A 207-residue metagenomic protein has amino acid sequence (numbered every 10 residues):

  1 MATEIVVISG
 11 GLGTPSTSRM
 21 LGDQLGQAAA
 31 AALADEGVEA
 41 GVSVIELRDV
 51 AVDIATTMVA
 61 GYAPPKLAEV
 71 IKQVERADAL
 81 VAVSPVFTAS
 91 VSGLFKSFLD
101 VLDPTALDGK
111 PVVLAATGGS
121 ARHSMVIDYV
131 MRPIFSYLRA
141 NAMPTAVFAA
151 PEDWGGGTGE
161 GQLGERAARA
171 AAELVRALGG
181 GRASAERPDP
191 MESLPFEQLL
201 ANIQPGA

Functional and structural regions predicted by a protein language model:
M1-V83, A89-K96, P190-A207: N-terminal beta1-alpha1-beta2 submodule of the flavodoxin-like/Rossmannoid cofactor-binding fold
I5, V42, V112, A142-M143: Hydrophobic/aromatic residues located in beta-strands of well-ordered beta-sheets within soluble catalytic
L12-P15, G118-A121, D153: Short histidine/acidic/glycine/proline-rich micro-motifs that form metal- and phosphate-coordinating active-site loops
L21-L25, I127, A170: Hydrophobic alpha-helical membrane-association signature
A30-D35, S136, A140, A172-A183: Generic secondary-structure signature for well-ordered alpha-helical cores
S43-V52, Y137-G155: Mobile beta-alpha loop/short-helix "lid" or hinge segments that flank ligand
Y62-L138: Helix-loop-strand module that forms the ligand-binding subsite of alpha/beta enzymes
A146-A207: Glycine-rich phosphate/pyrophosphate-binding loop and the adjoining helix
